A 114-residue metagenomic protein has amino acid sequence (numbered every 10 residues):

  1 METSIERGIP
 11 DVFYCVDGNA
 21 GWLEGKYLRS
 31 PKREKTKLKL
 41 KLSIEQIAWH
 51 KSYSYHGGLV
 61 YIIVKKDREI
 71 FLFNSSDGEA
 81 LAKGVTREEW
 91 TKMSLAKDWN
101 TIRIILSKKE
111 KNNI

Functional and structural regions predicted by a protein language model:
M1-D17: Active-site metal-binding core of divalent-cation-utilizing nuclease and nuclease-like domains
E2-T3, K26-L28, K65: Histidine- and/or cysteine-centered catalytic micro-motif in compact active-site loops
I9-P10, N19-A20, G57-Y61: Short, surface-exposed beta-edge/turn micro-motifs
V12-Y14, G18-P31: Conserved catalytic cores of phosphodiester-cleaving nucleases, focusing on short active-site segments
L28-W49, Y53: Mg2+/Mn2+-dependent nuclease catalytic core
K51-A80: Nucleic-acid nuclease catalytic cores
F73-A96: Short, electropositive alpha-helical surface patch
E88-I114: Charged phosphate-binding loop/patch that engages nucleotide di/tri-phosphates or the phosphate backbone of nucleic
